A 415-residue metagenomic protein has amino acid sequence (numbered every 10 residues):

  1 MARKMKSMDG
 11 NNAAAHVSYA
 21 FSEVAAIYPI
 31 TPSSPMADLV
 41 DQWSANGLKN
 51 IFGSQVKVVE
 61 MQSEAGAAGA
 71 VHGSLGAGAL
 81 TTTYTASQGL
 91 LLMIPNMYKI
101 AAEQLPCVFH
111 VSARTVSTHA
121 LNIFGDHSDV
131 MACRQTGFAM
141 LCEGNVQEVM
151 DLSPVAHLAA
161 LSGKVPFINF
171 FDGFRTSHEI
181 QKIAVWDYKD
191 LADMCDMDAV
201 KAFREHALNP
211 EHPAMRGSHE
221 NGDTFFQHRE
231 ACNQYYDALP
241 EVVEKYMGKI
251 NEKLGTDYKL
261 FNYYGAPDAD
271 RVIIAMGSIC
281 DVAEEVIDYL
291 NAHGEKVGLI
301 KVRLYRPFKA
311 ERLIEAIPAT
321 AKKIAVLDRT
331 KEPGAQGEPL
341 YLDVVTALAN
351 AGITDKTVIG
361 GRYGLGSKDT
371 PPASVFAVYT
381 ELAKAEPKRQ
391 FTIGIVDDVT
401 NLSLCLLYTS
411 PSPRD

Functional and structural regions predicted by a protein language model:
V24-I27, V56-V59, G76-L92, C107-V111 (+3 more regions): A short, small-residue-rich loop immediately preceding and capping a beta-strand
M36-D41, A70-G73, M93-M97, T118-F124 (+6 more regions): Short acidic, glycine/serine/threonine-rich loops at helix termini
W43-A65: Active-site cofactor/substrate anionic-group-binding motifs, chiefly glycine- and Lys/Arg-rich phosphate-binding loops
F52-V56, F167-N262: Conformationally flexible catalytic loops at phosphate/diphosphate-handling active centers
I123-G173, T346, I353-G366: Conserved thiamine diphosphate
D268-E295, F308-L313: Redox- and metal-dependent alpha/beta enzyme cores, enriched for Fe-S-associated oxidoreductases and cofactor-handling
K323-L407: Peripheral docking tails and interdomain loops at the edges of cofactor- or intermediate-handling domains
Y408-D415: Conserved small/polar residues in nucleotide/adenosyl-binding loops
